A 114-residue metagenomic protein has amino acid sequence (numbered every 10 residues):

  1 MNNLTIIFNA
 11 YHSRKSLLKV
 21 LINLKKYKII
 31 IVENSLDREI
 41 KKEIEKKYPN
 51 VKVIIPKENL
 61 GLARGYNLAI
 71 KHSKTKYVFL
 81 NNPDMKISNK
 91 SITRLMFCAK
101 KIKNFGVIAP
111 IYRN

Functional and structural regions predicted by a protein language model:
N3-T5, K28: Cell-envelope/extracellular polymer assembly enzymes that use nucleotide-activated donors
F8, I31-V32, A109-I111: Short beta-strand segments
F8-K26: Short, well-formed alpha-helical segments that are part of the catalytic scaffolds of diverse glycosyltransferases
E33-K41: A conserved acidic beta->alpha catalytic loop
P56-S73: Glycine-rich, basic loop-to-helix element that forms the pyrophosphate-binding segment of sugar-nucleotide handling
V78: Short aromatic/hydrophobic "clamp" motif used to bind/position activated sugar donors
N82-K86: The conserved acidic donor/metal-binding loop of glycosyltransferases
K90-N114: Conserved donor NDP-sugar-binding/catalytic core segment of glycosyltransferases
